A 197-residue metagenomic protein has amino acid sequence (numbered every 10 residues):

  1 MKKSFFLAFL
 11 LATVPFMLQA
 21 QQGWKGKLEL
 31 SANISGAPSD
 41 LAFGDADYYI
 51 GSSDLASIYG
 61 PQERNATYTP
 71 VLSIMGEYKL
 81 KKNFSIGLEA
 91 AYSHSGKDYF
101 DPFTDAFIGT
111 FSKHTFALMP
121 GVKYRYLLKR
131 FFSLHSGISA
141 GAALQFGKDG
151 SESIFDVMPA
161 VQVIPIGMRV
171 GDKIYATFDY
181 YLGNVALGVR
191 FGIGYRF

Functional and structural regions predicted by a protein language model:
M1-K25, F197: Bacterial Sec-dependent N-terminal signal peptides
A20-Y78, R190, G194-R196: Short glycine/proline- and aromatic-enriched beta-strand/turn motifs that initiate or cap beta-hairpins
G26-L28, A66-L72, S112-L118, F132-L134 (+2 more regions): Residues that define the transmembrane beta-barrel architecture of outer-membrane proteins
K27-S31, S85-G87, S133-G137, Y175-D179 (+1 more regions): Residue-level detector of the transmembrane beta-barrel scaffold of outer-membrane proteins
G36-P38, P70-D149, I166-V170, F197: Gram-negative (and chloroplast) outer-membrane scaffold detector with strong preference for beta-barrel transmembrane
A46-S52, F103-G109, S151-V157, R196: Flexible, surface-exposed loop regions and adjacent strand-edge segments of Gram-negative outer-membrane beta-barrel
I58-Q62, T104-T110, K148-I154, T177-D179: Extracellular loop and loop/strand-boundary signature of outer-membrane beta-barrel proteins
A140-L144, G171-N184: Transmembrane beta-strand segments that form the barrel wall of outer-membrane beta-barrel proteins
